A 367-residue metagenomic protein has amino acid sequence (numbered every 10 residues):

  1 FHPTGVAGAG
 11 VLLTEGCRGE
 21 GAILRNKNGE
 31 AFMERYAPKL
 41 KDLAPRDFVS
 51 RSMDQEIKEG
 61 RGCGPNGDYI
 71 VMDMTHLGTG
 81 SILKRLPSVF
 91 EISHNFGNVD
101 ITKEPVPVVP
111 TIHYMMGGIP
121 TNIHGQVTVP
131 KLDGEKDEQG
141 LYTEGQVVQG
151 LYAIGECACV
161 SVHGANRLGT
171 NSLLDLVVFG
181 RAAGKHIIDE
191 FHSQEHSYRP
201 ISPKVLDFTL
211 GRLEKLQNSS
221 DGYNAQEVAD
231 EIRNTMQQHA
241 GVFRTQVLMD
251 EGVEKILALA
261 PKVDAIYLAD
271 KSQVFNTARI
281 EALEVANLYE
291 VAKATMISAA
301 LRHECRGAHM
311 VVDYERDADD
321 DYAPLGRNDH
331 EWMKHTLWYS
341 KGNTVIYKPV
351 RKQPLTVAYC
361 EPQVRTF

Functional and structural regions predicted by a protein language model:
F1-I112, G134-Q139, H186-H192: An anion/pyrophosphate-binding glycine-rich loop and adjacent beta-alpha core in soluble alpha-beta enzymes
E30-E34, K39-L43, P65, Y114 (+2 more regions): Glycine- and aromatic-enriched mobile tails/lids
G117: Glycine-rich anion/phosphate-binding loop at the beta-strand->alpha-helix junction
